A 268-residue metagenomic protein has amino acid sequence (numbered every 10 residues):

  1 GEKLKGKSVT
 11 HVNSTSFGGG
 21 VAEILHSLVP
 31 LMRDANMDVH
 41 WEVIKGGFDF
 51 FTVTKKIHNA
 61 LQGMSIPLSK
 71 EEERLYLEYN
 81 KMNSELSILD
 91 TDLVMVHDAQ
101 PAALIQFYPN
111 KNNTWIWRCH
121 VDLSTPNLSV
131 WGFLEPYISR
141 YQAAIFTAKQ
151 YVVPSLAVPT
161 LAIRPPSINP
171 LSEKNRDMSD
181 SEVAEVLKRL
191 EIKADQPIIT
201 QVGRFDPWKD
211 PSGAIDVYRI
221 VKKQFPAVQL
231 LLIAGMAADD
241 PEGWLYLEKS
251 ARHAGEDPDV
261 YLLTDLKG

Functional and structural regions predicted by a protein language model:
G1-S8, H26-D90, A157, R164-P170 (+1 more regions): A conserved catalytic-core segment of Leloir-type glycosyltransferases
E2-K7, R176-I198, K222-F225: Nucleotide-sugar donor-binding and catalytic loop/hinge architecture of NDP-sugar-dependent glycosyltransferases
V9-S16, S84-P101, I116: Short N-terminal targeting/anchoring amphipathic segment
T10, L187-K209, I215, L230-L231: Conserved donor-binding/catalytic core segment of Leloir-type glycosyltransferases
L93-M95, Y108-T125, Q142-I145, L161-P165: Active-site proximal beta-strand in glycosyltransferases
S124, E135-K193: Donor nucleotide-sugar binding/catalytic pocket of nucleotide-sugar-dependent glycosyltransferases
D210-P226: Short hydrophobic signal-anchor/transmembrane segments that target glycosyltransferases and glycosylation machinery
A234-G268: Nucleotide-activated donor-binding/catalytic signature segment of Leloir-type glycosyltransferases, i.e., the conserved
